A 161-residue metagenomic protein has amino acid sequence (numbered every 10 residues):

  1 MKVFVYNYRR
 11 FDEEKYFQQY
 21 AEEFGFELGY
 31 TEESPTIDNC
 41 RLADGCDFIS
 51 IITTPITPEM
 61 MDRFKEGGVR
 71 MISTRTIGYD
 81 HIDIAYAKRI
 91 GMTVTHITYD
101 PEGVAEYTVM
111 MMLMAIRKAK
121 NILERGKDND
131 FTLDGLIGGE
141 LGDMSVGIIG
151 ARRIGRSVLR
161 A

Functional and structural regions predicted by a protein language model:
M1-C46, V158: N-terminal glycine-/charge-rich "phosphate-binding" loop or analogous flexible N-terminal tail
V3-F4, S50, R70, G147: Short, well-ordered beta-strand segments
Y8-F11, E32-T36, I52-T57, T76-Y79 (+1 more regions): Short beta->alpha connector loops
E14, Q18, M61-K65, I84 (+1 more regions): Short amphipathic alpha-helical segments and helix-helix/interface helices
E27-P35, I52-T54, R125-D134: Short gly/ser/thr-rich secondary-structure transition/capping motifs
S34-D38, T57-M60, F131-L136, R156-S157: A generic local structural motif
D47-L123, G135, G139: Phosphate/diphosphate ligand-binding glycine-rich loop within oxidoreductases
D134-A161: Rossmann-like dinucleotide/phosphate-binding beta-alpha-beta segment
